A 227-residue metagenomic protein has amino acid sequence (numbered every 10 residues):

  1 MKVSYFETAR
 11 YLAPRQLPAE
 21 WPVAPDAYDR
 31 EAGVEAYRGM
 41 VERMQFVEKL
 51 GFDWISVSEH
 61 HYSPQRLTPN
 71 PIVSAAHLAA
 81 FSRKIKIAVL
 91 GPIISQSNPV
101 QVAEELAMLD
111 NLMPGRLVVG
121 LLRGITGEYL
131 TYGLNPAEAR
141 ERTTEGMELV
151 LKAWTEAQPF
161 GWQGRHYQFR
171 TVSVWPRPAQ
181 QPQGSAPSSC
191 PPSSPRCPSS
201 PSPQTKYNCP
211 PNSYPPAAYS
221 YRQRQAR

Functional and structural regions predicted by a protein language model:
M1-F81, Q223: N-terminal beta1-alpha1-beta2 module of alpha/beta enzyme domains
V3-E7, I55-V57, K86-V89, L117-L121 (+2 more regions): Hydrophobic faces of well-ordered beta-strands that scaffold small-molecule active sites in alpha/beta enzyme cores
L12-R15, D26, N98-Y207, P216-R227: Internal, glycine-rich beta/alpha segment that forms the wall or movable "lid" of small-molecule/cofactor binding
G33, P64-Q65, S95, P136 (+1 more regions): A generic secondary-structure micro-motif detector that highlights 1-2 residue hydrophobic/ambivalent hotspots embedded
M44-Q45, I55-V57, S95-V100, E128-L130: Conserved N-terminal glycine/acidic-rich loop preference
Q45-K49, A75-K84, L106, D110-L117 (+1 more regions): Acidic (Asp/Glu)-rich catalytic clusters
H61-P69, S95-V100, P215-S220: Acidic-and-aromatic substrate-binding clefts and catalytic sites of carbohydrate-active enzymes
